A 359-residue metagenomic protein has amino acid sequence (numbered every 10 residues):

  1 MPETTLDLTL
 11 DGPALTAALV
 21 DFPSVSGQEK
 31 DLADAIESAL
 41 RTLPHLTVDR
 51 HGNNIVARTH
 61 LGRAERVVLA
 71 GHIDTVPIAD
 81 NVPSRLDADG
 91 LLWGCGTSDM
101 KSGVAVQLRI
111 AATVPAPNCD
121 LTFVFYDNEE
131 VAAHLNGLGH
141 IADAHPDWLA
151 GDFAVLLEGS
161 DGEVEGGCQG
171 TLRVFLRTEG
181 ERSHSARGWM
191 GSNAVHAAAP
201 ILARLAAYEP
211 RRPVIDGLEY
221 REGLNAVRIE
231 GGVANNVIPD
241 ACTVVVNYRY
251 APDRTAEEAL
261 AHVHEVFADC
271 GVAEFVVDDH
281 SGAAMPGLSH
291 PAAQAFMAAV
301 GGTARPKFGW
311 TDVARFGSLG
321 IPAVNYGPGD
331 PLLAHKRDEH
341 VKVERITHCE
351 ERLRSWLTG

Functional and structural regions predicted by a protein language model:
P2, D7, G159-S160, G166-G167 (+1 more regions): Metal-dependent amide/peptide-bond hydrolase catalytic core, centered on the "pita-bread" metallohydrolase fold
P2-T97, N118: Acidic/His- and Gly-rich active-site-bordering loop/insert found across diverse amide/peptide-bond hydrolases
P13, K30-D34, V104, E257-H264: Short, surface-exposed alpha-helical segments at coil->helix boundaries
R66-V68, L92, A150-L156, F175 (+1 more regions): Short glycine-aspartate micro-motif
A70-G71, V124-Y126, V155-E158, R177-E179 (+1 more regions): Short beta-strand segments
D74-A88, G151, G166-R177: Acidic-glycine-rich active-site phosphate/pyrophosphate-binding loop
L91-V106, H184, Y326: Glycine/serine-rich anion-binding loops at beta->alpha junctions that coordinate negatively charged ligand groups
K101, A105-T171, D216: Acidic/histidine-rich catalytic neighborhood of metal-dependent amide-processing enzymes
